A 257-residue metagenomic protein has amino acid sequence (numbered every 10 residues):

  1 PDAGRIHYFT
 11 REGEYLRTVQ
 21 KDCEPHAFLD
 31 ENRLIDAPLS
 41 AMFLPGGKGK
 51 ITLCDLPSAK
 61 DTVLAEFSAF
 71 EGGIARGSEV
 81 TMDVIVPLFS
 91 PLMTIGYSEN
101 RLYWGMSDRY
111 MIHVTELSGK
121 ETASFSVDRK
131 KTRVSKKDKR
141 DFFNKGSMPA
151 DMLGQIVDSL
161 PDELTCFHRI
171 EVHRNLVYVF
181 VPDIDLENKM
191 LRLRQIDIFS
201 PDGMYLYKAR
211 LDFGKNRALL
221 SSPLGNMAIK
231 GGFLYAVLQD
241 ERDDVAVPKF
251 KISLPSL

Functional and structural regions predicted by a protein language model:
P1-L257: Eukaryotic scaffold repeat domains enriched in small/polar residues
